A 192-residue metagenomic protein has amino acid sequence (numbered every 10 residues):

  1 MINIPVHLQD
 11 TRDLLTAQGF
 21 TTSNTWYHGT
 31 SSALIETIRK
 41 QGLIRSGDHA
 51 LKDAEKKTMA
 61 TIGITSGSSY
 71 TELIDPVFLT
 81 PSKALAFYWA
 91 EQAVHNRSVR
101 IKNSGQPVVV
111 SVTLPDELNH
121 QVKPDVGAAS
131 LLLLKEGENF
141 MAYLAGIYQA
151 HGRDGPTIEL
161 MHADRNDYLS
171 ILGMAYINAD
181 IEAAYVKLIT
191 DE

Functional and structural regions predicted by a protein language model:
M1-I74: ADP-ribose/NAD+-binding catalytic cleft of ART/PARP-like enzymes
I2-P5, N96-E192: Active-site and NAD+-binding cores of ADP-ribose-processing enzymes
T22-Y27, L73-V77, K83, G105-V109: Short, surface-exposed beta-edge/turn micro-motifs
A33, K83-A86, P115-N119: Short, charged/polar surface micro-motifs in flexible loops or helix N-caps
E36-T37, F87-W89, Q121-V122: Short helix/loop capping segments that flank catalytic or ligand/cofactor-binding pockets
L43-D53, A93-S104: Cytochrome P450 catalytic domain signature, combining two hallmark sequence patches
S68, K83-R100: Short active-site loop/helix that positions an aromatic residue
